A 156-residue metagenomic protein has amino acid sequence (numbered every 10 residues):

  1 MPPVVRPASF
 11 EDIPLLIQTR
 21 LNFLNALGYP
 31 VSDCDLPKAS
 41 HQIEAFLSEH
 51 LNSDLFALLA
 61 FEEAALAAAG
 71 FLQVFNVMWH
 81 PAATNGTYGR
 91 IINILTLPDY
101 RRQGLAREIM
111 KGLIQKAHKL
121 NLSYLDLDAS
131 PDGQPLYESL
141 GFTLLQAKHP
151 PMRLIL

Functional and structural regions predicted by a protein language model:
V4-Q18: A short beta-loop-alpha structural element at the N-terminal edge of CoA-dependent acyl/N-acetyltransferase catalytic
L24-F46: Conserved GNAT-fold acetyl-CoA-binding loop/helix
A45-L59: A short helix-loop-beta-strand connector motif used in the catalytic cores of GNAT acetyltransferases and, in some
L59, A65-V74, R90, L95: Conserved beta-strand in the GNAT
V74-H80, D128, E138, T143-L156: Conserved catalytic-core motifs of GNAT/GCN5-like acyltransferases
N76-I91, R101, A147-K148: A conserved beta-turn-beta hairpin within the catalytic core of GNAT-like acetyltransferases that forms part
Y100, G104-G112: Conserved acetyl-CoA pyrophosphate-binding loop and the N-cap/start of the following alpha-helix in GNAT-like
M110, A117-A129: Conserved GNAT acetyl-CoA-binding A-motif
